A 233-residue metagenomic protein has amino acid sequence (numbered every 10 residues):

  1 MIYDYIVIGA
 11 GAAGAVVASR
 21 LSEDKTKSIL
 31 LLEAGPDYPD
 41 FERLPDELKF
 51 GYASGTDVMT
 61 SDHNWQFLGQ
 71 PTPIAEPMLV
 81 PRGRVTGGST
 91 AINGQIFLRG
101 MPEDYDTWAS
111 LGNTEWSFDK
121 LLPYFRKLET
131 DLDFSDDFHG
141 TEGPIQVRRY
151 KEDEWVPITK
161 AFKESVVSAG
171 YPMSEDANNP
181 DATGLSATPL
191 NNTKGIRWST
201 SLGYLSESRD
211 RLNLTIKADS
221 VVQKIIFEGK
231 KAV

Functional and structural regions predicted by a protein language model:
M1-V233: N-terminal redox-cofactor-binding region of secreted/periplasmic oxidoreductases
